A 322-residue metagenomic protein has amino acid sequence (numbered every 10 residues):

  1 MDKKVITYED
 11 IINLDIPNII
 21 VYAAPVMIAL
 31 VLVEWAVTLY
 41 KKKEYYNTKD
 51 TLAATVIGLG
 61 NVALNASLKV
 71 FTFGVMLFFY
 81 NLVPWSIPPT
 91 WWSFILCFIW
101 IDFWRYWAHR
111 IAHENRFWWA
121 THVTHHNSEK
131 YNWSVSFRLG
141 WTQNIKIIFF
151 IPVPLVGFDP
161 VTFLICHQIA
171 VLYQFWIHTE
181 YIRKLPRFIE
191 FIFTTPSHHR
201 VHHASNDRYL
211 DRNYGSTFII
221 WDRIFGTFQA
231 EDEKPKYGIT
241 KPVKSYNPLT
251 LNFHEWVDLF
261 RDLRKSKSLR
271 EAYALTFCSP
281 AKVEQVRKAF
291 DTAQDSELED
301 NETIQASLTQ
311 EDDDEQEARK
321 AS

Functional and structural regions predicted by a protein language model:
D2-I6, N13, K130-S134, W176-S322: Cytosolic/stromal cytosol-facing helical appendages immediately following the last transmembrane segment
I6-D10, M76-W85: Membrane-interface helix termini and inter-helical loops of multi-pass transporters
T7-M27: Hydrophobic transmembrane alpha-helical segments in integral membrane proteins
N18, Y22, Y45-N61: Loop-to-helix transition at the N-terminal end of transmembrane alpha-helices
V26-T38, F73, F98-F103: Central hydrophobic cores of alpha-helical transmembrane segments in multi-pass inner-membrane proteins across all
L32-L52: Membrane-interface helix-loop junction between the first two transmembrane segments
E34, T55, W221: Residue-level signal for inorganic ion chemistry
L59-F71, V83, I87-G238: Membrane-embedded catalytic scaffold of the fatty acid hydroxylase/desaturase
